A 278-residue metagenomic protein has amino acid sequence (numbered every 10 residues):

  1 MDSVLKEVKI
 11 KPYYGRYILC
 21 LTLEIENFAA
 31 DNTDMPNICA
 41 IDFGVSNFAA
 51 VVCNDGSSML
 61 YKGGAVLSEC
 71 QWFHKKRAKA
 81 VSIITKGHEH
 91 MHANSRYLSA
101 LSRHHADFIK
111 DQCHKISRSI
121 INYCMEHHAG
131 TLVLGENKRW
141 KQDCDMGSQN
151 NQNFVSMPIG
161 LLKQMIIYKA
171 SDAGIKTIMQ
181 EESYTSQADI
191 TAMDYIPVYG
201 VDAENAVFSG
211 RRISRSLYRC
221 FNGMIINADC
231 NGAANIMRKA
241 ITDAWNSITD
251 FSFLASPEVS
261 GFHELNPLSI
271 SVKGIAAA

Functional and structural regions predicted by a protein language model:
M1-Y13, S156: Acidic carboxylate diad motif detector
Y14-A278: Positively charged, helix-rich recognition surfaces that bind polyanionic ligands
